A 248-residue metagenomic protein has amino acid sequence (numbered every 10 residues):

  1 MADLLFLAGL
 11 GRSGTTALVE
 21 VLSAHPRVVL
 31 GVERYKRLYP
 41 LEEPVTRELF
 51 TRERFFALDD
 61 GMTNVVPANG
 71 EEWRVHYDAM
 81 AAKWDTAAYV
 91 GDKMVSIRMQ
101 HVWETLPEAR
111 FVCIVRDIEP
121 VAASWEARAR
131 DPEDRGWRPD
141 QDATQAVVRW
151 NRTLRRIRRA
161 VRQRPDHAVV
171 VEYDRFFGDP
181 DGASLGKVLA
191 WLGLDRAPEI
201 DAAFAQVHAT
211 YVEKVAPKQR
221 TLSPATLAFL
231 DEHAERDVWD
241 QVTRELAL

Functional and structural regions predicted by a protein language model:
M1-D3, A24, D85-A87, P107 (+1 more regions): Residue-level preference for short coil/turn positions at secondary-structure junctions
M1-L5, E126-A129, R158-R162, G182-L248: PAPS-dependent sulfotransferases, especially Golgi type II membrane carbohydrate sulfotransferases
M1-V75, V207: PAPS-dependent sulfotransferase catalytic core
S23, W103-E104, A205, D231: Alpha-helix boundary recognition
R34-R37, V115-D117, D201-F204: A short, structured active-site edge motif that brings together acidic residues
T51-D59, E133-A146, K218-P224: A polyampholytic, Gly/Pro-enriched intrinsically disordered region
P67-D92: Alpha-helix-centered segments that form part of catalytic cores
A88-P198: PAPS-dependent sulfotransferase catalytic domain
